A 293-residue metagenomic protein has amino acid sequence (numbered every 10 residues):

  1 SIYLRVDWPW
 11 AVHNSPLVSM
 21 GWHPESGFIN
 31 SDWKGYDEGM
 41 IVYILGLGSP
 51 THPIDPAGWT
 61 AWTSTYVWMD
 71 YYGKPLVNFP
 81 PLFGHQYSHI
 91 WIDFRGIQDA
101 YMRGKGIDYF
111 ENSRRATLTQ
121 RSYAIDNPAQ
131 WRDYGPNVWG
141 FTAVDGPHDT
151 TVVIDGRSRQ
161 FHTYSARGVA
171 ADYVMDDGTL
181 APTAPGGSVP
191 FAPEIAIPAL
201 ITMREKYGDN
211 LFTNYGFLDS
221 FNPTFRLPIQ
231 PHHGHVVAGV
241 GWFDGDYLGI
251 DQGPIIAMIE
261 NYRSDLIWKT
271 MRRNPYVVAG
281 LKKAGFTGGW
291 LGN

Functional and structural regions predicted by a protein language model:
S1-N293: Ser/Thr/Asn(+Pro)-rich, low-complexity disordered segments
